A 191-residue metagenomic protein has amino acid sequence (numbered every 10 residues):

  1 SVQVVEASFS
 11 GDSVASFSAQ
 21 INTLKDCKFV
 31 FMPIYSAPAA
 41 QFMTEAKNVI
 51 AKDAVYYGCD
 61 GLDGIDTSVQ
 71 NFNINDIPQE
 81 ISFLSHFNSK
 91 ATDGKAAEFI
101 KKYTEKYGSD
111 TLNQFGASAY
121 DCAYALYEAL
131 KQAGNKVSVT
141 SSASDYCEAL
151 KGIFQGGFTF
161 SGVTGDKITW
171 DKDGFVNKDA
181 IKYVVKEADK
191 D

Functional and structural regions predicted by a protein language model:
S1-D191: Extracytosolic ligand-binding ectodomains
